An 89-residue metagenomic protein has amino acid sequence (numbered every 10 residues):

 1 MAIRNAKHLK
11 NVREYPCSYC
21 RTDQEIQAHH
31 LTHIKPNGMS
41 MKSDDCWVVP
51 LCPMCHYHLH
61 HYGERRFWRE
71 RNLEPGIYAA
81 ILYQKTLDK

Functional and structural regions predicted by a protein language model:
A2-H29: Short cysteine-rich loop/turn motifs with clustered Cys
A6-N11, K35-K42: Short, mixed-charge, low-aromatic patches
E14, C46-V49: Residues immediately within or flanking Cys/His clusters that coordinate Zn2+ in small zinc-binding modules
P16, K35, L51, R71: Solvent-exposed, flexible loop/coil residues
R21-T22, P53-H56: Cys/His-coordinated zinc-binding microdomains
E25-M39: Short recognition patches in nucleic-acid-associated and regulatory proteins
I26, V49-P50: Structural motif
G38-C46, Y57-K89: Polybasic, low-complexity binding patches
